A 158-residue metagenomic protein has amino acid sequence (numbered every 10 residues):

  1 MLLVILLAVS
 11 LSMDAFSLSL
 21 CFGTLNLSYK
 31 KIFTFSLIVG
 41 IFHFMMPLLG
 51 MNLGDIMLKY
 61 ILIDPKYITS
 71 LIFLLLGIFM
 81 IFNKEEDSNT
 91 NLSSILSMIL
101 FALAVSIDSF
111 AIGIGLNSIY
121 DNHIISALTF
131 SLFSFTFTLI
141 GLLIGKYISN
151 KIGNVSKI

Functional and structural regions predicted by a protein language model:
M1-A15, I63-I72, N122-F137: Structural signature of hydrophobic alpha-helical transmembrane segments
L2-G54, N117: Juxtamembrane transmembrane-helix termini in multi-pass membrane transport proteins
S12, G40, F44-L48, N52 (+6 more regions): Hydrophobic/small/kink-forming positions within alpha-helical transmembrane segments of polytopic membrane proteins
G40-M46, L96-F110, I158: Small-residue-rich segments of transmembrane alpha-helices in multi-pass membrane proteins, especially helix faces
M51-I63, G113-I125: Membrane-interface helix termini and inter-helical loops of multi-pass transporters
K59-E85, G153-I158: Selective transmembrane alpha-helices of multi-pass membrane proteins
I63-D64, F79-A104: Alpha-helical multi-pass membrane helix bundles of inner-membrane/thylakoid proteins, especially permease cores
L142-I158: Interfacial loop-to-transmembrane junctions
